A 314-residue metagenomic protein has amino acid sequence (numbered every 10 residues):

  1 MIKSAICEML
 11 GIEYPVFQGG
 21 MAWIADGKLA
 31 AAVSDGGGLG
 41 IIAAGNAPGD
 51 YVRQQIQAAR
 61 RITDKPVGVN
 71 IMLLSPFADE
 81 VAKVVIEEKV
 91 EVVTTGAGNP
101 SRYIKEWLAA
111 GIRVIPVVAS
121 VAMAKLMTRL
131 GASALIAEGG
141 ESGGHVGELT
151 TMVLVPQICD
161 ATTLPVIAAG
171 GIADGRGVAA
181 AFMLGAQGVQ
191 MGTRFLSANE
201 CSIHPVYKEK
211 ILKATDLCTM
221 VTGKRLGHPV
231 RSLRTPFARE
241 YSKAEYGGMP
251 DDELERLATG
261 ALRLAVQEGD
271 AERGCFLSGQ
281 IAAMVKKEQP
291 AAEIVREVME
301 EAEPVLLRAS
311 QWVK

Functional and structural regions predicted by a protein language model:
M1-P165: Active-site entrance/lid segments in N-terminal catalytic domains of soluble metabolic enzymes
M21, G171-I172: Active-site metal-binding loops of divalent metal-dependent hydrolases
V153-I167, A173-K314: Conserved active-site-proximal phosphate/metal-binding subdomains
